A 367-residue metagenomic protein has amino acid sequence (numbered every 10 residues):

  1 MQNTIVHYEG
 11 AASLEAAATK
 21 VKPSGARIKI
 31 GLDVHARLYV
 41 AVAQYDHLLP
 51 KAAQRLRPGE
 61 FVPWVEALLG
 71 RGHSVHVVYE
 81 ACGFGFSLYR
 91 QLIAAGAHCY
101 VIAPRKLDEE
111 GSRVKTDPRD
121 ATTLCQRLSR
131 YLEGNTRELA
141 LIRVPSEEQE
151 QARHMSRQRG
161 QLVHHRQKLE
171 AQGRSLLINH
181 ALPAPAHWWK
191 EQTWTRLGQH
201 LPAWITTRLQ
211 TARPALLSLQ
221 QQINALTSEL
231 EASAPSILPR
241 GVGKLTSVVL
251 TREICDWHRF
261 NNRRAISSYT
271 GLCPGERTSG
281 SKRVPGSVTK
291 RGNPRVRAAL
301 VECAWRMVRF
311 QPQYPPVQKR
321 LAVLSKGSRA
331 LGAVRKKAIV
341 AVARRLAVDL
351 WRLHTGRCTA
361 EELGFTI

Functional and structural regions predicted by a protein language model:
M1-P23, Q221-N224: Charged, flexible boundary elements
P23-Q44, L124: Gly/Thr-rich phosphate-binding beta-strand-loop-beta motif of the actin/hexokinase/Hsp70
Y45-V75: Nucleic-acid-processing active sites and adjacent nucleic-acid-binding tracks, predominantly divalent metal-dependent
Y100-L141, K282-R291: Short alpha-helix plus adjacent loop in nuclease-associated cores
C125-H154, Q192-A203: A short, charged helix-loop
H154-S236, T366: Glycine-rich, often acidic, oxyanion-interacting loops/wings at catalytic, nucleic-acid, or phospho-protein interfaces
I237-R240, K244, V249-R335: Phosphate-backbone recognition surface of nucleic-acid-processing proteins
S281, A322-I367: Low-complexity, acidic/Ser/Thr- and charged residue-rich accessory regions of DNA metabolism proteins
